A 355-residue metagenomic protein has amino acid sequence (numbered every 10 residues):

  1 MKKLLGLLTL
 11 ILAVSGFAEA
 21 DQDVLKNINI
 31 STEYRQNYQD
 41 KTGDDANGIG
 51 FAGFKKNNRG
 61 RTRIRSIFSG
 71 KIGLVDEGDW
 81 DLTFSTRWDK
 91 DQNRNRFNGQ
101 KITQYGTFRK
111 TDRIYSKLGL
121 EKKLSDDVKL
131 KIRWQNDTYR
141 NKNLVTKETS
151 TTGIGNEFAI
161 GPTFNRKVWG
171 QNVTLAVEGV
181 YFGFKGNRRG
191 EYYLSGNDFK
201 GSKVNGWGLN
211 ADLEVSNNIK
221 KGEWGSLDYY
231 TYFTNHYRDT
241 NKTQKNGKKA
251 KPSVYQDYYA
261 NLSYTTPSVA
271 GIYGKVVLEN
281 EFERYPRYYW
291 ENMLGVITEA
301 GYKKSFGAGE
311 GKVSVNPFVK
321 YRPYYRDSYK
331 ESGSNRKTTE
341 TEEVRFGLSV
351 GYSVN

Functional and structural regions predicted by a protein language model:
L10-F17: Hydrophobic h-region of N-terminal signal peptides that target proteins for export in Gram-negative bacteria
E19-I28, S69-L82, L120-I132, T163-V177 (+5 more regions): Short loop/turn motifs that connect adjacent beta-strands in outer-membrane beta-barrel proteins
E19-K101, R345, G351: Short glycine/proline- and aromatic-enriched beta-strand/turn motifs that initiate or cap beta-hairpins
I30-Y38, F84-K90, I132-T138, L175-G183 (+3 more regions): Transmembrane beta-barrel strands of outer-membrane/channel proteins
D40-K56, N93-R113, R140-G153, K185-S202 (+3 more regions): Outer-membrane beta-barrel translocator domains and adjoining extracellular loop/strand segments of Gram-negative
N58-S66, F108-S116, S150-I160, K203-A211 (+3 more regions): Residues that define the transmembrane beta-barrel architecture of outer-membrane proteins
Q171-P286: Detector for outer-membrane/organellar transmembrane beta-barrel domains, recognizing the amphipathic beta-strand
V319-P323, T338-N355: Outer-membrane beta-barrel "beta-signal"
